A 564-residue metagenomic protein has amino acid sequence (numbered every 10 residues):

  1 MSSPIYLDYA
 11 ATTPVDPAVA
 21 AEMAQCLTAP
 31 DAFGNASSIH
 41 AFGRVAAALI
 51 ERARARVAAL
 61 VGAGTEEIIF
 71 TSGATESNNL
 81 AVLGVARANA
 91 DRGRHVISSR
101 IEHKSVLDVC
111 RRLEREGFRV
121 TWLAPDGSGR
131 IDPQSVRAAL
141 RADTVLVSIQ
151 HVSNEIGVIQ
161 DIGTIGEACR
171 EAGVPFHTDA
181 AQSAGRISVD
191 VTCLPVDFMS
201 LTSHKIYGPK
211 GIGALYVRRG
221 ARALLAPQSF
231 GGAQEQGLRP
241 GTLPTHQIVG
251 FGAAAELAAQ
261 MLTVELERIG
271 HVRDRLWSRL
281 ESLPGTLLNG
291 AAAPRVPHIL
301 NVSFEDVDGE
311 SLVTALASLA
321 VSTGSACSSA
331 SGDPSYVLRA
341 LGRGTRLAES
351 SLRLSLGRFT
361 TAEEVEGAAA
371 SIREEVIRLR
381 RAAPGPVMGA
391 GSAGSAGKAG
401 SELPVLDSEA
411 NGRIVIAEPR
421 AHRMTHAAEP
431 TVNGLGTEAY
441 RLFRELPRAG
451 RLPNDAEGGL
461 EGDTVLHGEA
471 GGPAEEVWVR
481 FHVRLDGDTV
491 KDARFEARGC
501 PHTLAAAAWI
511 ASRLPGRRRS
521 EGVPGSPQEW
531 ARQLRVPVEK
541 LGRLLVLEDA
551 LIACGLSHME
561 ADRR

Functional and structural regions predicted by a protein language model:
M1-I416: Pyridoxal 5′-phosphate
P419-R564: Domain-level signature for proteins that mediate thiol-based redox and metal-cofactor handling
